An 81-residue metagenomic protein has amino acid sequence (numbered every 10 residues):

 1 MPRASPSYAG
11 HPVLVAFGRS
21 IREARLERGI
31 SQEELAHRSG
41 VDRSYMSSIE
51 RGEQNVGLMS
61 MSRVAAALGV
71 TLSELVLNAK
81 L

Functional and structural regions predicted by a protein language model:
P2-E27: A short, Lys/Arg-rich alpha-helix, primarily the initiator
P2-R3, A66, V76-L81: Short, charged recognition helix plus adjacent turn of helix-turn-helix-like nucleic-acid-binding domains
R19-R38, R63: Short basic helix-loop element that most often maps to the first helix and adjoining turn of HTH DNA-binding modules
I21, L35-A36, M46-I49, L75: Conserved hydrophobic/aromatic packing and binding residues within compact polymer-binding modules
G40-V56: Recognition helix of helix-turn-helix/homeodomain-like DNA-binding domains that insert into the DNA major groove
R51, V70, L81: Short, conserved catalytic or interaction motifs in soluble domains
M59-E74: DNA major-groove recognition helix of helix-turn-helix/homeodomain DNA-binding modules
